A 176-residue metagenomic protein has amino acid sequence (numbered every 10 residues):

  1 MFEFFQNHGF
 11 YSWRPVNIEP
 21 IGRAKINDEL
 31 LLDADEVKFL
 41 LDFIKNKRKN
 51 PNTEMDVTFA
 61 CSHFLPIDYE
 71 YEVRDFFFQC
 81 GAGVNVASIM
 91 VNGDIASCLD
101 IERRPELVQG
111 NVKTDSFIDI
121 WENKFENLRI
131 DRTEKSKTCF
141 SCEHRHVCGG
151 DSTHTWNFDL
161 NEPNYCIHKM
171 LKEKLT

Functional and structural regions predicted by a protein language model:
M1-I95, D100-Q109: Radical SAM enzyme [4Fe-4S]-AdoMet core and its adjacent flexible, acidic and glycine-rich loops/tails across
D100-T176: Flexible mid-to-C-terminal extensions adjoining Fe-S/redox cofactors in radical SAM and related proteins
